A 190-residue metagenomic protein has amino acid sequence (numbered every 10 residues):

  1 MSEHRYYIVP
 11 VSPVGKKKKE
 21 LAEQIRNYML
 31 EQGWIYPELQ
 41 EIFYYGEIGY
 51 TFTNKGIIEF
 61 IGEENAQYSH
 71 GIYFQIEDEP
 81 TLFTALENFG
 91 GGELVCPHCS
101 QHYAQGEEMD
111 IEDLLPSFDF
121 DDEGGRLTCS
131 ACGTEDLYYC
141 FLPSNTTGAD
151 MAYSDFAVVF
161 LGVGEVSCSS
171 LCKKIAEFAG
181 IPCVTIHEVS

Functional and structural regions predicted by a protein language model:
M1-G90: N-terminal alpha-helical interaction blocks
K17-I35, V95, S100, S169-P182: Ampiphathic alpha-helical segments that act as solvent-exposed interaction surfaces
Y36-Q40, D110, I186: Short, flexible/disordered secondary-structure transition segments
T53, I61, E77, V95-P97 (+2 more regions): A structural detector for beta-sheet-dominated domains
S69-F74, H102, T147-D150: Short amphipathic alpha-helical segments, especially helix-boundary/capping motifs
Q75-D78, I111, S154: Generic signal for short, ordered secondary-structure residues within or immediately flanking folded domains
T81-T147: Cys/His-rich short segments
R126-S190: Long, charge-rich boundary regions
